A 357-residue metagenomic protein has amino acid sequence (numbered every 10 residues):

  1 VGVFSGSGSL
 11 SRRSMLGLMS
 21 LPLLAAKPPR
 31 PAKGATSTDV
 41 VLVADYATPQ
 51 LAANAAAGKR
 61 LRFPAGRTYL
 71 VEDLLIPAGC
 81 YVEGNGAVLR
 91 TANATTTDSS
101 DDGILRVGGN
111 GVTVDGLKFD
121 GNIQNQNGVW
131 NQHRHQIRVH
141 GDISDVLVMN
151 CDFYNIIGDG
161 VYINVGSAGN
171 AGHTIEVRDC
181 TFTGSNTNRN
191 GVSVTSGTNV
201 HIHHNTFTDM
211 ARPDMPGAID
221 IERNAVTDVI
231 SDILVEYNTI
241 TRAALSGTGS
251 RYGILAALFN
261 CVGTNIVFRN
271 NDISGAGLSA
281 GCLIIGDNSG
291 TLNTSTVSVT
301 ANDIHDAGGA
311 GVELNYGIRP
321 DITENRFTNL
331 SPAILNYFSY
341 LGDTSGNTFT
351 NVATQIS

Functional and structural regions predicted by a protein language model:
V1-L10, S14: N-terminal secretory signal peptides
G8, A26-A44: C-terminal segment of N-terminal export signals and the immediately downstream linker at the start of the mature
S20-P22: Bacterial N-terminal signal peptides
S37-P64: Acidic Gly/Asp/Thr-rich repetitive segments characteristic of extracellular carbohydrate-active and adhesion proteins
Q50, N54-A55, T68-E83, L89-D115 (+6 more regions): Extracellular beta-strand-rich solenoid/capping regions of secreted or surface-exposed proteins that bind or remodel
L70-D73, T91-T96, I123-W130, I157-I163 (+8 more regions): Short glycine/acidic-rich loop motifs that flank beta-strands on beta-rich extracellular proteins
E83-A87, N110-G121, S144-N155, A171-N186 (+8 more regions): Right-handed parallel beta-helix
T227, N288-T291: Intrinsically disordered, low-complexity Ser/Thr- and acidic-rich flexible linkers and loops, especially at boundaries
